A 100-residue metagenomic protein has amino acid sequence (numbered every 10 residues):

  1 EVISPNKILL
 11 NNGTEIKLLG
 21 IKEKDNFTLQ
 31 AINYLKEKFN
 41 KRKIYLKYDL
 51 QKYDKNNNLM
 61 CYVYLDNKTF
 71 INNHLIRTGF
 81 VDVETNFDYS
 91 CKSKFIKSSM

Functional and structural regions predicted by a protein language model:
E1-M100: Small beta-barrel nucleic-acid-binding modules, primarily SNase/OB-fold domains and secondarily Tudor-like barrels
